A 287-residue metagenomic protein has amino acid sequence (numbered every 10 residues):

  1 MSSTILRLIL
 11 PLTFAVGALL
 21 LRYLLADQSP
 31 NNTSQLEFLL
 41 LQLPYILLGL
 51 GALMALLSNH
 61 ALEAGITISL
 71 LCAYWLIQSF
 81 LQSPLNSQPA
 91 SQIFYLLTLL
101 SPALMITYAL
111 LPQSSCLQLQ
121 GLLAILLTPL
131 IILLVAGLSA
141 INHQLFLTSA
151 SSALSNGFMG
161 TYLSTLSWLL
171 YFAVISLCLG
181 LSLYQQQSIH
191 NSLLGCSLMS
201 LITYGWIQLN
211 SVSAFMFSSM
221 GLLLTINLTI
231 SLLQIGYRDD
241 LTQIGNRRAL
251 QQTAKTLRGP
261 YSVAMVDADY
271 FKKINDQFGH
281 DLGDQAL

Functional and structural regions predicted by a protein language model:
M1-L233: Regulatory sensory/coupling modules that transmit signals to nucleotide-handling catalytic cores
S2-R7, T242, R258-P260: A broadly tuned "polar low-complexity/structure-edge" signature
L232-Q252, V266-H280: Conserved nucleotide-binding and Mg2+-coordinating catalytic segments in signaling enzymes
K255-V266: Nucleotide second-messenger and two-component phosphorelay signaling modules
L282-L287: Active-site-proximal alpha-helical element of nucleotidyl cyclase-like catalytic domains and analogous helices
